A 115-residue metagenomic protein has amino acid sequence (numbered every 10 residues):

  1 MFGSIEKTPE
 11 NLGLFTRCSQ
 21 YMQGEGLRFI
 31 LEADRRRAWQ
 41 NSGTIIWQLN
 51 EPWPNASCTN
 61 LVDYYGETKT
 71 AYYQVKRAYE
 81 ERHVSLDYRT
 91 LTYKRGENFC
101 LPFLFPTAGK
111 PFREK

Functional and structural regions predicted by a protein language model:
M1-F99, L104-F112: Substrate-binding clefts and catalytic carboxylate motifs of secreted carbohydrate-active enzymes
K115: Terminal RNA-binding accessory module
